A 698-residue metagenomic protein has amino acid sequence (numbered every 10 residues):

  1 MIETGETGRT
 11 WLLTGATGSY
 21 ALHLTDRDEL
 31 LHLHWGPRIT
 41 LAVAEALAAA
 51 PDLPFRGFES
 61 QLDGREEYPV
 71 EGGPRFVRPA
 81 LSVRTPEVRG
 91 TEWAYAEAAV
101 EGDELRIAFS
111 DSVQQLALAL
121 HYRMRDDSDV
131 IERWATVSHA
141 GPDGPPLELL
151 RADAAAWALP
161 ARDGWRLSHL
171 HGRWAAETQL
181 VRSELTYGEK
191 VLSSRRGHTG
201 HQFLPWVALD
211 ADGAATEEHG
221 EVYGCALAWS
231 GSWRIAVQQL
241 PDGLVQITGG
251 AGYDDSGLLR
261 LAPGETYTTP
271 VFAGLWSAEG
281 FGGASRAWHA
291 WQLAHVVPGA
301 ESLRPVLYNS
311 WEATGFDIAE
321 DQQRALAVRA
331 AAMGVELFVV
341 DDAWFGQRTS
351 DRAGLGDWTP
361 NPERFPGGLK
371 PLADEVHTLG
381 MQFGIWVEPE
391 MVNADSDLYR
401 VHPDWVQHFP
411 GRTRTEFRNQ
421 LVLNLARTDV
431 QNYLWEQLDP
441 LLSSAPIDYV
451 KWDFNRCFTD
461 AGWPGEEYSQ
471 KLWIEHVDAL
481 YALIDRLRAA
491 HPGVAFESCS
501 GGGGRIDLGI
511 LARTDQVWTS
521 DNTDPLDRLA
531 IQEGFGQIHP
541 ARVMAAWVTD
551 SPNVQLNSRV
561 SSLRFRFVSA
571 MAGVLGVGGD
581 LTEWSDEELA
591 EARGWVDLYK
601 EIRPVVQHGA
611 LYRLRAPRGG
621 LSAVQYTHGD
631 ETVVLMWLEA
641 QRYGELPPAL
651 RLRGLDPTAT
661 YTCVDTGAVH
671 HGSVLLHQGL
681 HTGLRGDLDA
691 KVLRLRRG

Functional and structural regions predicted by a protein language model:
T4, R9-L12, A16, L30-Q238 (+1 more regions): Polysaccharide-binding surfaces and accessory modules of carbohydrate-active proteins
T17, A135-V137, G315, D342 (+10 more regions): Active-site and adjacent substrate-binding regions of carbohydrate-active enzymes
T17, E217, A616-P657: Carbohydrate-binding surface patches
L259-A278, A690-R696: Short Pro-Gly-centered flexible turn/kink motifs
G299-E436, Y449: Aromatic-lined carbohydrate-binding/catalytic grooves of carbohydrate-active enzymes
N393-N432, V477-T582: Glycan-recognition surfaces
N424, A640-G698: C-terminal beta-sandwich/jelly-roll accessory domains of carbohydrate-active enzymes
R564-R615: Catalytic cores of secreted or luminal carbohydrate-active enzymes
